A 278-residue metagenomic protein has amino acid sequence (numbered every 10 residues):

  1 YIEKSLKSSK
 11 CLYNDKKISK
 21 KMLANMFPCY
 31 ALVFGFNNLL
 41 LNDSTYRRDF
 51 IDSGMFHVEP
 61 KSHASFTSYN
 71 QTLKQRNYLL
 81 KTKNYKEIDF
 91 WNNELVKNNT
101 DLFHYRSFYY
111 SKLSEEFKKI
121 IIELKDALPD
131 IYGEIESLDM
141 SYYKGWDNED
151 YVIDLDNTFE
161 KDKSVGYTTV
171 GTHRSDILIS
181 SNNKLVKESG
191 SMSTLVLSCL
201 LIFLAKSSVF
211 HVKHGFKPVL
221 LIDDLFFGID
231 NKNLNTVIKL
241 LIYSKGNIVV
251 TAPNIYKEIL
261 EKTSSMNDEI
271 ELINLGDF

Functional and structural regions predicted by a protein language model:
Y1-Y46, D52-V58, S62, K118 (+1 more regions): Nucleotide-state sensing region of NTPase/ATPase domains
E3-S8, T172-S175, N267: A short, compositionally biased
K10, V219-L220: Hydrophobic "anchor" residues on beta-strands that sit immediately upstream of conserved functional sites
C29-A31, D139, E269-N274: Conserved beta-strand scaffold positions in the cores of enzyme catalytic domains, especially in NTP/NDP-utilizing
I51, V58-F108, K112: Long, non-coiled-coil amphipathic alpha-helical linker/lever segments that couple catalytic cores to other domains
S53, K257-L272: Short regulatory helix/loop adjacent to the ATP-binding pocket of P-loop NTPases
K86-V219, G228-K232, T236-V249, Y256-S264 (+1 more regions): Conserved NTPase motor "head" modules and their coupling/switch loops across ABC/AAA+ ATPases, GTPases, and GHKL ATPases
D223-L225: Walker B catalytic acidic pair
